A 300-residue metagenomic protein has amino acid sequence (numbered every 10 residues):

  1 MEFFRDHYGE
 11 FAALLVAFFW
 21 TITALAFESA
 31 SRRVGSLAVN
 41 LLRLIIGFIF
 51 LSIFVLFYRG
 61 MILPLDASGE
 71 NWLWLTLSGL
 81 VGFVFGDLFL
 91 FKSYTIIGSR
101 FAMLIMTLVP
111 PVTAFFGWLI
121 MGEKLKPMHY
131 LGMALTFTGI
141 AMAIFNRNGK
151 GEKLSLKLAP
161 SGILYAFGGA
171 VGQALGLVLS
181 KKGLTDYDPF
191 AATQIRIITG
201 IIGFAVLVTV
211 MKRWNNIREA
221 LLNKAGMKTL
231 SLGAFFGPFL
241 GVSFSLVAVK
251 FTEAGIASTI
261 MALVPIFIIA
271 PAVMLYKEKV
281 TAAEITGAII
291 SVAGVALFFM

Functional and structural regions predicted by a protein language model:
M1-F19, A24-A38, L42-L75, D87-I97 (+5 more regions): Membrane-interface interhelical linkers
T21, S52, L80-V84, P111-F115 (+7 more regions): Hydrophobic/small/kink-forming positions within alpha-helical transmembrane segments of polytopic membrane proteins
L37-A38, R100, K126, F190-A191 (+2 more regions): Residues that define the loop-to-transmembrane-helix transition and helix capping in multi-pass membrane transporters
L41, R100-M103, T107, Q194 (+1 more regions): Conserved glycine-rich helix-kink/hinge and helix-boundary motifs of the Major Facilitator Superfamily
I46-F50, I105-L119, A134, I198-G203 (+3 more regions): Alpha-helical transmembrane segments of compact multi-pass small-molecule transporters, enriched in specific families
L51, F116-M121, M128-R147, A283-M300: Hydrophobic transmembrane alpha-helices of multi-pass small-molecule transport proteins
S78, E123-F137, D188-G200: Alpha-helical transmembrane segments
A159-T185, F190: Selected transmembrane alpha-helices and immediately adjacent juxtamembrane segments of polytopic inner-membrane
